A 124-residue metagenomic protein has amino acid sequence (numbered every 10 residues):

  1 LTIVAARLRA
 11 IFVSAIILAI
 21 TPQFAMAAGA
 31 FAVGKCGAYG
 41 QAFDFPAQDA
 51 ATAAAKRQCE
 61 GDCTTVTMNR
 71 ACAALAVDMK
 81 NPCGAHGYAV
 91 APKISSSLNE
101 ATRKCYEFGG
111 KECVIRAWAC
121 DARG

Functional and structural regions predicted by a protein language model:
L1-R7: N-terminal secretory signal peptides that target proteins for export/translocation
R7-P22: Bacterial N-terminal signal peptides
A25-G124: Secreted/extracellular ectodomain signature
